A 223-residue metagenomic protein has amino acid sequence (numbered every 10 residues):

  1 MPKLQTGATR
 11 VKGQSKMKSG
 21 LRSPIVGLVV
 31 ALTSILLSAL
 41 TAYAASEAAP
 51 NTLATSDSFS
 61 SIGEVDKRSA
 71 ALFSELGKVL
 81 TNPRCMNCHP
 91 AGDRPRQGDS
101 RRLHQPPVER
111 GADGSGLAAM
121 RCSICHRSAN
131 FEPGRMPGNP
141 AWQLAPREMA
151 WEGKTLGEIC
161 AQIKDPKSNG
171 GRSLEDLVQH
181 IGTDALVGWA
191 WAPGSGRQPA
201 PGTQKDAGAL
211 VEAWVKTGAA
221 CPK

Functional and structural regions predicted by a protein language model:
P2-Q5, K12-A71, P83-N87, A91-R96 (+1 more regions): Post-cleavage N-terminal segment of exported redox proteins
S58-V79, P95, S100-S115: Electrostatic cytochrome c docking/interface patches
K67, S74, P83, N130 (+1 more regions): C-type cytochrome heme-c attachment and multiheme electron-transfer modules
R84-G92, A119-A129: The canonical Cys-X-X-Cys-His
H89-P90, Q97-R101, P133-P137: Short, solvent-exposed loop/turn and secondary-structure capping segments
E109, A118-A119, K154: Short C-terminal domain-edge/linker segments immediately following a structured domain
R110, R121, P199-A200: Mature, folded catalytic cores of secreted/periplasmic enzymes
